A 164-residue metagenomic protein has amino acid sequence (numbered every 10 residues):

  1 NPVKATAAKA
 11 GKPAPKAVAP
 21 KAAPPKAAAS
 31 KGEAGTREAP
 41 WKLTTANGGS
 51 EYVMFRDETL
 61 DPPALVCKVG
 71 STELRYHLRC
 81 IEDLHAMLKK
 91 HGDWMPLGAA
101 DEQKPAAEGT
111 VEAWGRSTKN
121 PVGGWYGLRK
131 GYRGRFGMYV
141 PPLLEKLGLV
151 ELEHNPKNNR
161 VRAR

Functional and structural regions predicted by a protein language model:
N1-K31: Intrinsically disordered, polybasic Lys/Arg-rich low-complexity tracts
K31-P105: Long, low-complexity, charged/polar intrinsically disordered regions in eukaryotic proteins
G109-T110: Acyl-donor binding region in acyl/amide transferases
G115-R135: Short helix-coil junctions and helix-kink-helix linkers
M138-P142: Short, hydrophobic-biased segments on the C-terminal half of alpha helices that form "recognition helices"
E145-P156: A short, conserved structural fragment
N155-R164: Short, cationic-aromatic polyanion-contact patches
